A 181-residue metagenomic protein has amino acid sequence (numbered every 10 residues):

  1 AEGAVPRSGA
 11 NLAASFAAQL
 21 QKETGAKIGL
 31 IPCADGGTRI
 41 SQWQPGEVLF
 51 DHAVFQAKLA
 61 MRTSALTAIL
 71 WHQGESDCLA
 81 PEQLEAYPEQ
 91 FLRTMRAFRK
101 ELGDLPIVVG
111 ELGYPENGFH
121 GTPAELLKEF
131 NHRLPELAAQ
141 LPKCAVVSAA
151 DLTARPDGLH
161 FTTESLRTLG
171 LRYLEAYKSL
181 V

Functional and structural regions predicted by a protein language model:
A1-V181: Cell-envelope and extracellular/periplasmic
